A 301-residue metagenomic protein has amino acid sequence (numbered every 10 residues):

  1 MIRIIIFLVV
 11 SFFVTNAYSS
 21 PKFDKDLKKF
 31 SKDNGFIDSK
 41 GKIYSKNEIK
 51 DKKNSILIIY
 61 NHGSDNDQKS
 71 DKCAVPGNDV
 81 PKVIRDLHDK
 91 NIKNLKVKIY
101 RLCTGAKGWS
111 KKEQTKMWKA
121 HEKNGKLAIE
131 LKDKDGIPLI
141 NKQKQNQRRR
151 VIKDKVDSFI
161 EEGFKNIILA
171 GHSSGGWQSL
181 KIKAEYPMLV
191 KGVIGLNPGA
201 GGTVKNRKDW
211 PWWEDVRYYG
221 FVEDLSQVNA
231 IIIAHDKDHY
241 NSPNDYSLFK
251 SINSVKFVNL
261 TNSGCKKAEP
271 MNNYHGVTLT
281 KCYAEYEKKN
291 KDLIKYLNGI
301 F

Functional and structural regions predicted by a protein language model:
M1-S19: Classical Sec-dependent N-terminal signal peptides that target proteins to the secretory pathway
S19-S55: A domain-start/cap signature at the N-terminus of enzymes
K50-N91: Short, surface-exposed "cap/lid" segments of acyl-processing enzymes
H88-K112, K116-K119, K123-K126: Conserved alpha/beta-hydrolase
E113-E161: Alpha/beta-hydrolase active-site loop
A170-G175, S179: Gly/Ala-rich beta-loop-alpha elbow adjacent to hydrolase catalytic centers
G192-S263: The feature captures the conserved acid-bearing segment of alpha/beta-hydrolase catalytic domains
S254-F301: C-terminal catalytic histidine-bearing segment of alpha/beta-hydrolase fold enzymes
